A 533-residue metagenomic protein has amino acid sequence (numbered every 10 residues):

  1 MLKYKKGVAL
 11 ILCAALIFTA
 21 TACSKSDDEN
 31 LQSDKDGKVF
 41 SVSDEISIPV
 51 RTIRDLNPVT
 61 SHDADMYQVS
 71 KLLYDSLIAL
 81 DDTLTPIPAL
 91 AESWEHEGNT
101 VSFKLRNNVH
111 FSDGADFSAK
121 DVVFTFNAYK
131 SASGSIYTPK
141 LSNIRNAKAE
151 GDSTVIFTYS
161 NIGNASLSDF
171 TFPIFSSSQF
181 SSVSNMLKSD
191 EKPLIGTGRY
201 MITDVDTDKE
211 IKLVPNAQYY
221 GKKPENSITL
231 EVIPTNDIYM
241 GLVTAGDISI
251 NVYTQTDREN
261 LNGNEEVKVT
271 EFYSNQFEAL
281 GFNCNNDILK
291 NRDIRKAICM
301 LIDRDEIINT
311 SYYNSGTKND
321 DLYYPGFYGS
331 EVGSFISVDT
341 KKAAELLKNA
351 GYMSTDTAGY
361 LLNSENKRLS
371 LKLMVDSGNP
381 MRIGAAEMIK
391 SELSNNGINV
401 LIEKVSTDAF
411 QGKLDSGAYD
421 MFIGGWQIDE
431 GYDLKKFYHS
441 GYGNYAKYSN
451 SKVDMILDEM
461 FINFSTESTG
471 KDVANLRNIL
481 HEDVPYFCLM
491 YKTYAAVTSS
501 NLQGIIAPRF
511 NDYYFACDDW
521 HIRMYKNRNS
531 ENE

Functional and structural regions predicted by a protein language model:
K3, P49-H96, N127, I195: N-terminal lobe/hinge region of extracytoplasmic solute-binding protein
V50-Q68, L90, A115, S166-F175 (+2 more regions): A structural "hinge/loop" feature
A64, T85, T171-K223, S227 (+4 more regions): Gly/Pro-rich hinge or "lid" segments in bacterial periplasmic/extracellular proteins
E92-S133, I288: Aromatic- and charge-enriched surface segment that lines or borders ligand/interaction sites
E95, P139-S181: Surface-exposed binding/hinge segments that line and control ligand-binding clefts or catalytic entry sites
S112, T158-F175, E191-N236, E259-Q276 (+1 more regions): Aromatic-rich, solvent-exposed beta-strand/loop patch
L301-E331, M381-K390, L414-E533: Detector for C-terminal structural segments
K318-D356, S377-I383: Structural transition elements
